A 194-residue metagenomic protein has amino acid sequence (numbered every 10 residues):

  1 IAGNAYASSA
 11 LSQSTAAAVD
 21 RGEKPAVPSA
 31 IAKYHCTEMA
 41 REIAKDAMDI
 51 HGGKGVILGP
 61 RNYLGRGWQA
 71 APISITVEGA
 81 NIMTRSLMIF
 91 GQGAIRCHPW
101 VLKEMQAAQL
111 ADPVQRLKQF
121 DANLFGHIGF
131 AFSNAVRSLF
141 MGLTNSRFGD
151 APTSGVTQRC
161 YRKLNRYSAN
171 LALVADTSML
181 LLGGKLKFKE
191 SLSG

Functional and structural regions predicted by a protein language model:
I1-G194: Flavin-dependent oxidoreductase catalytic core characteristic of acyl-CoA dehydrogenase/oxidase-like enzymes
